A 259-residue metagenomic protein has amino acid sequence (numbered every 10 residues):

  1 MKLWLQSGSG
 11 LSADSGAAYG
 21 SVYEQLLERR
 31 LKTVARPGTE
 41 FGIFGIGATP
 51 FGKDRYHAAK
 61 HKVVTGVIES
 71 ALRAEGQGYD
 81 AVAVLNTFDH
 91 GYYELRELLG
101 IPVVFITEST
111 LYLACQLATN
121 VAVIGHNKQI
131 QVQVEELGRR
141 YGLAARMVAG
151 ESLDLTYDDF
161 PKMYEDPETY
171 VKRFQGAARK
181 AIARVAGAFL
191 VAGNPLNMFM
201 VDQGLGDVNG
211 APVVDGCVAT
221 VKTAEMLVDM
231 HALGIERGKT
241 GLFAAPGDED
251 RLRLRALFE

Functional and structural regions predicted by a protein language model:
M1-H61, H126-E165: N-terminal glycine-rich anion-binding loop in soluble enzyme alpha/beta folds
Q6-S15, T33-G42, I46-K53, H57-A59 (+3 more regions): C-terminal alpha-helical cap/extension of soluble enzyme domains
S9-S12, V84-G91, L95, H126-I130 (+1 more regions): Gly/Ser/Thr-rich loops at beta-strand to alpha-helix junctions that form or flank small-molecule/cofactor-binding
Y56-R73, T169-G176: Glycine-rich, highly charged phosphate/nucleotide-binding loops
G76, D80-N86, V185-G193: Periplasmic-binding protein-like
R96-L117, L205-A224: Short, acidic/small-residue loops that bind anionic groups at enzyme active sites
Q116-S152, E225-E259: Short, glycine-/small-residue-rich phosphate/pyrophosphate-handling segment
G138-N197, V201: Active-site rim beta-loop-alpha module in soluble metabolic enzymes
